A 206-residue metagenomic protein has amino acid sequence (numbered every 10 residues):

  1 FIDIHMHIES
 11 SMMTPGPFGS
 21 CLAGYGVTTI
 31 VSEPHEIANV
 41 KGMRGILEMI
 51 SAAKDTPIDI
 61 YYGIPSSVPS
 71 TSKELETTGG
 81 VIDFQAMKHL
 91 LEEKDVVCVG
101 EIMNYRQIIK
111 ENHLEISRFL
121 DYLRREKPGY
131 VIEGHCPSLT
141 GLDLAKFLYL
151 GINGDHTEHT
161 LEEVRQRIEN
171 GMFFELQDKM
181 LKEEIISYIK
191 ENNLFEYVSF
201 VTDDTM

Functional and structural regions predicted by a protein language model:
F1-G19: Di-metal (Zn2+ and/or Mg2+/Mn2+) metal-binding site signature of metallo-dependent hydrolases with the MBL/beta-CASP
I2-I4, G100, T202: Active-site flanking residues adjacent to catalytic metal/cofactor-binding acidic residues
H5-H7, H35, H135, H156: Histidine-centered active-site/metal-ligand motif
S11, S32-E33, G63, H135 (+1 more regions): Structural motif
G19-G129: Divalent-metal coordination cores built from histidine and acidic residues
E33-P34, S199-M206: Short beta-alpha connecting loops at secondary-structure transitions that line or flank enzyme active sites
I37-V40, P69-S70, L161-V164, L181-E184 (+1 more regions): Short gly/pro/ser/thr-enriched loop/turn and capping motifs at secondary-structure boundaries
G80-G100, Q107-F200: Histidine/acidic residue-rich metal-binding segments in metalloenzymes
